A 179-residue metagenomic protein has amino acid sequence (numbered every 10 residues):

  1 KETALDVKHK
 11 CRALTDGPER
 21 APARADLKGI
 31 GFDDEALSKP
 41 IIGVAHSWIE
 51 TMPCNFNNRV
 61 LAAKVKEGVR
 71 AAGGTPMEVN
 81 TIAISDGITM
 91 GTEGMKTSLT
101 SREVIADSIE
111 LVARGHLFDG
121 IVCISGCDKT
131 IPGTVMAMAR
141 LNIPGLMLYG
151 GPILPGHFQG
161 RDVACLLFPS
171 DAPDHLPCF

Functional and structural regions predicted by a protein language model:
T3-A36, A63: N-terminal amphipathic/basic leader segments beginning at the initiator methionine
A4-C11, I42-I49, I82-K96: Gly-rich Lys/Arg/Thr-decorated short loops/hinges at beta-loop-alpha junctions or inter-strand turns that position
P22-K28, R70, T75-C123: Glycine-rich oxoanion-binding loops at beta->alpha junctions
E35-S38, G43, I49-E78: Glycine-rich phosphate/diphosphate-binding loop of Rossmann-like nucleotide-binding domains
P53-C54, E103-D107, I124-V135, P155-H157: Short glycine/serine/threonine-rich phosphate/pyrophosphate-binding segments that cradle anionic phosphate groups
A113-T134, G145-Y149: A short, small-residue-rich loop immediately preceding and capping a beta-strand
M136-R161: Short, acidic/small-residue loops that bind anionic groups at enzyme active sites
F168-P173: Conserved small/polar residues in nucleotide/adenosyl-binding loops
